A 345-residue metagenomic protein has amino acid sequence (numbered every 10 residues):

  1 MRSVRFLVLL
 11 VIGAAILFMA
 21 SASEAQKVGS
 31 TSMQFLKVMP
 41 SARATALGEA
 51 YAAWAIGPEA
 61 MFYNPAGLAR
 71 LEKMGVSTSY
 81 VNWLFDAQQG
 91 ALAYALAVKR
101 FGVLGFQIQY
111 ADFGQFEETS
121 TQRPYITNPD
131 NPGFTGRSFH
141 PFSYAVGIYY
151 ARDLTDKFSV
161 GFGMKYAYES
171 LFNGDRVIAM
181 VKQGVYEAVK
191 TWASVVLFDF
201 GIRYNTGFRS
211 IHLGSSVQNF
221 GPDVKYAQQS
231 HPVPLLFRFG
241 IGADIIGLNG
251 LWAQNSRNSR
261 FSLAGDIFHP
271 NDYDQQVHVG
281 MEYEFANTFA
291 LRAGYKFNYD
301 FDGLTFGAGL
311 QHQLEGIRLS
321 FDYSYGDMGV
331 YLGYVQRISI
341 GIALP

Functional and structural regions predicted by a protein language model:
M1-F6, D156: Positively charged n-region of N-terminal signal peptides that target proteins for export
F6-V8, T31: Short helix-onset patch at the extreme N-terminus, typifying the N->h transition of secretory signal peptides
V8-F18: Bacterial N-terminal signal peptides
A20-A22: Glycine-centered signal
E24-P345: Subset of outer-membrane beta-barrel
